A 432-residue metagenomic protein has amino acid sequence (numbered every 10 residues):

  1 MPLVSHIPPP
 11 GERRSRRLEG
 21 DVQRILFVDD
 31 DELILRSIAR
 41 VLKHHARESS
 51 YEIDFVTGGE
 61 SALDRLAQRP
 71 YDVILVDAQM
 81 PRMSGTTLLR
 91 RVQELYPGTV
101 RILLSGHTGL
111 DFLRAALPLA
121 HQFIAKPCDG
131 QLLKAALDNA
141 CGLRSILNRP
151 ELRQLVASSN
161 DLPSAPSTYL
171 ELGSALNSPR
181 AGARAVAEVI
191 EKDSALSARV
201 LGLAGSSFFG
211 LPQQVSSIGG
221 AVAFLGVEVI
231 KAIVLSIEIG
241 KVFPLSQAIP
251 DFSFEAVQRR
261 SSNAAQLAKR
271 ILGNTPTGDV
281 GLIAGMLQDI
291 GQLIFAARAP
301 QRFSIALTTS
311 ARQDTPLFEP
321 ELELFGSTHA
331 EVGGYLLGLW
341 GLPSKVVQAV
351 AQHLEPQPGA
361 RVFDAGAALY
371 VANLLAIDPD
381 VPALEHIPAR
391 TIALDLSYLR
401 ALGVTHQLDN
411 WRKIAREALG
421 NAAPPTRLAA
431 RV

Functional and structural regions predicted by a protein language model:
P2, R14-R17, G130-A311, T315-T391 (+1 more regions): Conserved alpha-helical "signature site" that marks functionally important helical segments or helix/loop junctions
D29, D77, S105: Active-site residues of response regulator receiver
E32-D54: Two-component/phosphorelay signaling modules centered on CheY-like receiver
F55-D64, G85: Helix N-cap/capping motif at the beta->alpha junctions
D64, T86-G98, A115: Short amphipathic alpha-helix used as the core "switch/output" element in two-component signaling
R69-L75: Active-site beta3 strand of CheY-like receiver
M80: Receiver (REC) domain active-site loop signature in two-component systems and cognate sites in sensor histidine kinases
T87, H107-A125, Q131: Alpha4 helix (beta4-alpha4-beta5 surface) of REC/receiver domains from two-component response regulators
